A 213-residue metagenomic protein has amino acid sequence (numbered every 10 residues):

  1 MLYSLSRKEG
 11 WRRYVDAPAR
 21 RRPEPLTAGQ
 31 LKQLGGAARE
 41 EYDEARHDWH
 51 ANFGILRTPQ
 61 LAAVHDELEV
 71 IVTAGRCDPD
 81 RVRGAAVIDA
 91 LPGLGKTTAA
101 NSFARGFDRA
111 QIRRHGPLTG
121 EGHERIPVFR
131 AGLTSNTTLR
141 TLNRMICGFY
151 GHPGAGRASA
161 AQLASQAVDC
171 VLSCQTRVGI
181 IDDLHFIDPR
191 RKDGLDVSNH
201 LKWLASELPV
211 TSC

Functional and structural regions predicted by a protein language model:
M1-V82: A short, basic N-terminal segment
P25-E40, D78, G122-R125, T137-M145 (+1 more regions): Mid-core helix/loop region of P-loop NTP-binding domains shared across ATPases and GTPases
G54-L61, G93, R191-G194: Conserved phosphate/pyrophosphate-binding and hydrolysis machinery centered on Walker-type P-loop NTPases, extending
L56-H65, K96, A100, T138-L142: Phosphate/oxyanion-binding active-site loops and adjacent basic polyanion-contact surfaces
D80-S102: Walker A/P-loop nucleotide-binding motif
R83-V87, V128, V178: Residue-level preference for the first positions of well-ordered beta-strands
G106-L118, H152-G154: Post-Walker A helix-loop "phosphate-sensing" segment adjacent to the P-loop in P-loop NTPases
L118-G120, V128-T137: A short hydrophobic beta-strand->loop->alpha-helix junction that borders the nucleotide-binding pocket of P-loop NTPases
